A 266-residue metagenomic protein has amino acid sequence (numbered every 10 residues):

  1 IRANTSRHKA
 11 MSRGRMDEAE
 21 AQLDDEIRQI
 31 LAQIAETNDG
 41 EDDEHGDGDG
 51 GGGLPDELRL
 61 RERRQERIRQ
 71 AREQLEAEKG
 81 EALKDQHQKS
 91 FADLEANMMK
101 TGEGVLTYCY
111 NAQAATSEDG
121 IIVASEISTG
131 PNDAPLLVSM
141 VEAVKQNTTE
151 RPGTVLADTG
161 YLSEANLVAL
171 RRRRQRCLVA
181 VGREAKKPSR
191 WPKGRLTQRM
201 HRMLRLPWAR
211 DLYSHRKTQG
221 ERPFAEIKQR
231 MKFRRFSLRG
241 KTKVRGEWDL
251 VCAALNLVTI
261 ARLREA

Functional and structural regions predicted by a protein language model:
I1-A266: Anion-binding and metal-coordination hotspots
